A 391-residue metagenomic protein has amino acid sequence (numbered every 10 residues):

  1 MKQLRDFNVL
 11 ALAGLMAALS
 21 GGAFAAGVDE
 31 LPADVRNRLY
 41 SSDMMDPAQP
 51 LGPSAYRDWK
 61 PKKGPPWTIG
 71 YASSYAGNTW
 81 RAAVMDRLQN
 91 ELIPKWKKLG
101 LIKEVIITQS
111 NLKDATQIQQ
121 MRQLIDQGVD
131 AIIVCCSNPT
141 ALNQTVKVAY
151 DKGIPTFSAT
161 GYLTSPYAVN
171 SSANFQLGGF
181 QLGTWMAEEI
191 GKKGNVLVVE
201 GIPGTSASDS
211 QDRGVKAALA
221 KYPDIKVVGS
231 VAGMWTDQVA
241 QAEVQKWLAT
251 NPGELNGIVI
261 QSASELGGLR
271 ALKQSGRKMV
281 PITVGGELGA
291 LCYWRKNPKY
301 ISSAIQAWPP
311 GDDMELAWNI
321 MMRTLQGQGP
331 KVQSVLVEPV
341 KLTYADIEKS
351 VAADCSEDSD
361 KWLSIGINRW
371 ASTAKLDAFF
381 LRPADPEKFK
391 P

Functional and structural regions predicted by a protein language model:
M1-K2, A18: Short intrinsically disordered, low-complexity coil segments enriched in acidic
K2, F24-P391: A residue-level marker of the well-folded mature domains of exported/periplasmic proteins
K2-A11: Bacterial N-terminal signal peptides that target proteins for export
A11-S20: Bacterial N-terminal signal peptides
